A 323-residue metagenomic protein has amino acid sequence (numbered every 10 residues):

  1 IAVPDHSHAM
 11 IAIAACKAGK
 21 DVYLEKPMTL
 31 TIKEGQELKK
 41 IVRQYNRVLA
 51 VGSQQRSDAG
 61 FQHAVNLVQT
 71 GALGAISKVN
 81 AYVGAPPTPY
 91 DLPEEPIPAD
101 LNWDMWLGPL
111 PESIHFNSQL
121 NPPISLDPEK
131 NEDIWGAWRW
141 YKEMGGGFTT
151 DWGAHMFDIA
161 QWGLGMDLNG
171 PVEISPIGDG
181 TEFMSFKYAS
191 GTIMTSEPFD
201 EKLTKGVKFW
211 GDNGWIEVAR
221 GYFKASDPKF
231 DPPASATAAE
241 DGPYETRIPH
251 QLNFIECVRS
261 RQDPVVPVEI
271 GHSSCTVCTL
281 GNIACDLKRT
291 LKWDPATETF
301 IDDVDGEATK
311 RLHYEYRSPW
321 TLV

Functional and structural regions predicted by a protein language model:
P4, A9-S57, G71: Beta-strand-loop-alpha-helix segment that lines the small-molecule cofactor/substrate pocket of alpha/beta enzymes
M10-K17, K33, K40, Q62 (+2 more regions): A broad detector of short, well-ordered amphipathic alpha-helices that serve as recognition/interaction surfaces
H63, A75, N80-E269, S273-V323: Contiguous beta-strand/loop segments that form the cofactor/metal-binding neighborhood of enzyme cores
